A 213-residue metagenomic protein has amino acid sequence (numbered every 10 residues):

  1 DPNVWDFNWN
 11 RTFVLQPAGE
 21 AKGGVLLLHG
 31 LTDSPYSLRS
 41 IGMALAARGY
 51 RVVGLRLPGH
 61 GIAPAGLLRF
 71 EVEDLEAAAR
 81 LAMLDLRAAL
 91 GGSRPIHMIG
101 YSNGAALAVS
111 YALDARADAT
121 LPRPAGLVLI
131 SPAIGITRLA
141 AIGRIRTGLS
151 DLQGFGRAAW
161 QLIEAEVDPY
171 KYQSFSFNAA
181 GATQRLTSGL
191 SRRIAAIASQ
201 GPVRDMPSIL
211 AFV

Functional and structural regions predicted by a protein language model:
V4-G61: Short, surface-exposed "cap/lid" segments of acyl-processing enzymes
V14-G19, K171-V213: Serine-hydrolase catalytic core
S40, S110-D114: Active-site signature of alpha/beta-hydrolase-fold catalytic machinery across serine- and Asp/Cys-nucleophile hydrolases
I62-H97: Catalytic nucleophile-loop/oxyanion-hole region of alpha/beta-hydrolase and closely related hydrolase-like folds
M98-G100, I130, F212: Short beta-strand immediately N-terminal to the catalytic nucleophile in serine-hydrolase-like folds
I99-A108: Gly/Ala-rich beta-loop-alpha elbow adjacent to hydrolase catalytic centers
L127-A141: Active-site nucleophile loop of the alpha/beta-hydrolase fold
Q161-P169: Flexible glycine/proline-enriched surface loops and loop-helix/loop-strand junctions
